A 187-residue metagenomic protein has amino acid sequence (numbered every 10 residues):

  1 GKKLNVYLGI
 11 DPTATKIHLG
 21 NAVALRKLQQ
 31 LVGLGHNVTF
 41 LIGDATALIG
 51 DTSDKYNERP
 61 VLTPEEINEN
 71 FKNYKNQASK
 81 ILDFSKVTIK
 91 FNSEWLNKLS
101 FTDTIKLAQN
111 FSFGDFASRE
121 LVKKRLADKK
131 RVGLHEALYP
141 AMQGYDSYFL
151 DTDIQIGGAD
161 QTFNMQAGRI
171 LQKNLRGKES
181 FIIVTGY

Functional and structural regions predicted by a protein language model:
K2-T52, Q155-T162, G168-R169: N-terminal catalytic cores of NTP/NDP-binding nucleotidyl/phosphoryl-transfer enzymes
T13, E58, N92-W95: Residues marking the start of alpha-helices
A24, N57-R59, L107: A glycine- and small-aliphatic-rich helix-loop capping segment at beta-alpha/alpha-beta transitions that lines
A24-K27, N70, Y74: A general structural detector for well-ordered alpha-helical segments in enzyme core domains, enriched
T39, A45-T46, F71-K86, F91-Y187: Alpha-helical recognition segments enriched in aromatics with Gly/Pro capping that present substrate-recognition
T52-N68: A charged helix-plus-loop insertion that forms the helical arch/lid used to bind and gate nucleic-acid substrates
